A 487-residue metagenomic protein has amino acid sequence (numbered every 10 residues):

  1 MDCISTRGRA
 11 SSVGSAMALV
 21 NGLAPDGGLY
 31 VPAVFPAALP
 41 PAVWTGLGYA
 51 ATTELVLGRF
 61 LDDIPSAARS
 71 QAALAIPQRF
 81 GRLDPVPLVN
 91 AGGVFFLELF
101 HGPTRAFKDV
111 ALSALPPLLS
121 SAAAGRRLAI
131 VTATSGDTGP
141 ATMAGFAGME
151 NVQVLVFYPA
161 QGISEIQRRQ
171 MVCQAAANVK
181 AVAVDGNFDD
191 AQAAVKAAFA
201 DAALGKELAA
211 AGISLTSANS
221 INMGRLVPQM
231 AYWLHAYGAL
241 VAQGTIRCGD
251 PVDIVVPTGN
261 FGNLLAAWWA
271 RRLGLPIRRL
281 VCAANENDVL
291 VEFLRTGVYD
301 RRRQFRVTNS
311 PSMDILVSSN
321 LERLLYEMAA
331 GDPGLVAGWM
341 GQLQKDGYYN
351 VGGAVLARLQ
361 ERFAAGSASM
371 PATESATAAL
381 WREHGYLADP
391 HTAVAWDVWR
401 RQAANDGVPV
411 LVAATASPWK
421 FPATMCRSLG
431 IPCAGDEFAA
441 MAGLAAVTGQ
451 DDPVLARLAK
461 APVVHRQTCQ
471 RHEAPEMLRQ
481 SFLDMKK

Functional and structural regions predicted by a protein language model:
M1-K487: PLP-dependent amino-acid enzyme catalytic core
